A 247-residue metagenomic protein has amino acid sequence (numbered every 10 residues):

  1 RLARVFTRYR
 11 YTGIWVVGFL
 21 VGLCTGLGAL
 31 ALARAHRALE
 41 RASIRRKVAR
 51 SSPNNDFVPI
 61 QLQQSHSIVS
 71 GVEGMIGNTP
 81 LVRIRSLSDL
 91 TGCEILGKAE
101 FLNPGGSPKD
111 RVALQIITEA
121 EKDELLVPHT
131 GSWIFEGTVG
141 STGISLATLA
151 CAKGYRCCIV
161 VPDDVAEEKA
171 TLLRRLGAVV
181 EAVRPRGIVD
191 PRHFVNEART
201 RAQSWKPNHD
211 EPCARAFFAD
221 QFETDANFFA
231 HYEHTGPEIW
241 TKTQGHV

Functional and structural regions predicted by a protein language model:
R1-V247: PLP-dependent amino-acid enzyme catalytic core
